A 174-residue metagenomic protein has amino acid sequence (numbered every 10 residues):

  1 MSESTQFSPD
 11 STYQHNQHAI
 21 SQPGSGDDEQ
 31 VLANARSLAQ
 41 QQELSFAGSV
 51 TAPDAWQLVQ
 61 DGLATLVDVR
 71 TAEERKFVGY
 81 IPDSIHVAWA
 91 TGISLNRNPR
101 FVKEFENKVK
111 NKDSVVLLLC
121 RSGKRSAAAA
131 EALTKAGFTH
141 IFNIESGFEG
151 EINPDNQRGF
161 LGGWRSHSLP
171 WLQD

Functional and structural regions predicted by a protein language model:
S2-P53, L58-A64, E73-V115, S126-D174: Rhodanese-like catalytic fold shared by cysteine-dependent sulfurtransferases and DSP/PTP-type phosphatases
L66-D68: Structural scaffold elements adjacent to functional motifs in cytosolic proteins
L118-L119: Short, surface-exposed ligand- or partner-binding patches at beta-edge/loop junctions that are enriched in aromatics
